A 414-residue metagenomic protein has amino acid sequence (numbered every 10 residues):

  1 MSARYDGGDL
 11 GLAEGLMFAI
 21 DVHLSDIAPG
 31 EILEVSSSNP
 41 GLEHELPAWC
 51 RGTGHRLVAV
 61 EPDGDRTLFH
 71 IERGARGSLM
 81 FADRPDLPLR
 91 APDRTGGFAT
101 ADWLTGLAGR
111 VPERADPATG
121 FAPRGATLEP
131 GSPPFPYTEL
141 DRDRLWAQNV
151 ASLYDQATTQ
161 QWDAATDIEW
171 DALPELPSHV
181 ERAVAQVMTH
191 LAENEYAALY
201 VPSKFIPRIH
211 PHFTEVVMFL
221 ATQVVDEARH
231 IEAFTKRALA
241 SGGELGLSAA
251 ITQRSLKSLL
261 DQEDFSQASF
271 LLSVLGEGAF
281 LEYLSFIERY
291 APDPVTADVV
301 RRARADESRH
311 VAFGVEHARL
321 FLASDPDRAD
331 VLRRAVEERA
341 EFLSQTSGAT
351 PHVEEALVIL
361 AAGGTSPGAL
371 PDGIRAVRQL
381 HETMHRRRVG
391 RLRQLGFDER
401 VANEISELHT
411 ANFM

Functional and structural regions predicted by a protein language model:
M1-P47, R51-E113: Intrinsic disorder
P47, T235, S285, V389: Short glycine-/small-residue-rich flexible loop motifs, especially phosphate/cofactor-binding loops
C50, L191-L199, L220-A238, F270-L281 (+2 more regions): Alpha-helical transition-metal enzyme core signature, strongest for iron centers
F81-M218, L239-A240, E244, I251 (+2 more regions): Terminal targeting/low-complexity segments that flank the catalytic cores of oxidoreductases
K204-P207, S285-R289, E316-R319: Short glycine/serine- and small hydrophobic-enriched flexible loop segments
K236-S308, E338-E341: Active-site-proximal alpha-helical scaffolds that flank and shape metal-associated catalytic sites
A318-P326: C-terminal helix-coil-helix/basic helical segment that borders enzyme active sites and/or dimer interfaces and provides
